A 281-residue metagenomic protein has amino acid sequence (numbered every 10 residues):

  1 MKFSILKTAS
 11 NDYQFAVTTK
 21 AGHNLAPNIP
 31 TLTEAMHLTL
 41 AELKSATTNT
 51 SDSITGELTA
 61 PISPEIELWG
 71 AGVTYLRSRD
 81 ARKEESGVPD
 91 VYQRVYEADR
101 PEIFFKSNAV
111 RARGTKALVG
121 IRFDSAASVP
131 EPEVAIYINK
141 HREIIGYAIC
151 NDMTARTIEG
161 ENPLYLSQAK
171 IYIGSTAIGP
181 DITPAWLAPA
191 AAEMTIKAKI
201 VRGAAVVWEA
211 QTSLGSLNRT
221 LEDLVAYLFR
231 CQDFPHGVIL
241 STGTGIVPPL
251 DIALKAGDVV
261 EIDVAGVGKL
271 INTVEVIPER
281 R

Functional and structural regions predicted by a protein language model:
M1-L76, D223, N272-R281: Generic N-terminal segment detector
S4, A41-A204: Active-site microenvironments in enzyme catalytic cores
K7-N11, T18-G22, I138-R142, V201-A205 (+1 more regions): Short acidic-glycine loop/turn motifs at beta-strand connectors
D12-A16, K116, G146, G179 (+2 more regions): Glycine-centered flexibility motif
R156-R281: Catalytic-pocket segment enriched in acidic/His residues
